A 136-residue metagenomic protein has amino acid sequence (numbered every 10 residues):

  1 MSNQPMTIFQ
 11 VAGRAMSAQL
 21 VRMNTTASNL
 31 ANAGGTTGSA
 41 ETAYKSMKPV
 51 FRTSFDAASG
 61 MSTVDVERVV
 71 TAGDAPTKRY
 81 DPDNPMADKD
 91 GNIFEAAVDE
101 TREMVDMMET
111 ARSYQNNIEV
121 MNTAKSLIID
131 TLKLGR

Functional and structural regions predicted by a protein language model:
M1-R136: Amphipathic alpha-helical polymerization modules
